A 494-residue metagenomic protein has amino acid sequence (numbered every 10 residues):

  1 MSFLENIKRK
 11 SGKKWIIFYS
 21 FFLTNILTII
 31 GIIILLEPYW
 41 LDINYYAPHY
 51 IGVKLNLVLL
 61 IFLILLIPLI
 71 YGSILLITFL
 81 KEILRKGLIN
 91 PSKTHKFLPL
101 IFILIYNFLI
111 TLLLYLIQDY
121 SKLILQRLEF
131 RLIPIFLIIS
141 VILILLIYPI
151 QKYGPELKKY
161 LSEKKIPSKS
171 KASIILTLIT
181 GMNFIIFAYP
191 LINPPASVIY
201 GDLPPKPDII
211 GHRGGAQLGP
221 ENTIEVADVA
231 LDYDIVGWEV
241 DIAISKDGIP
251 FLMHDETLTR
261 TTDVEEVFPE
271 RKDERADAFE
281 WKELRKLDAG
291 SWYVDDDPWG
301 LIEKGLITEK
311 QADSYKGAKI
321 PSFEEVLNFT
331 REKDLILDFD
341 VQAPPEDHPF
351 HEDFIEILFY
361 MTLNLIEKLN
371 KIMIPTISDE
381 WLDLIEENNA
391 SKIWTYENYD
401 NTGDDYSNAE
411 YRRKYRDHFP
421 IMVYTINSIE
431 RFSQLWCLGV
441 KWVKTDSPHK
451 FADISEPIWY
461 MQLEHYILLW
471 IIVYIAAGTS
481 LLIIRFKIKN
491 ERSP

Functional and structural regions predicted by a protein language model:
L4-L176, H254-D379, E491-S493: Metal-dependent phosphodiesterase/phospholipase catalytic core, i.e., the His/Asp/Glu-rich active-site region
I166-P194: Internal/C-terminal transmembrane anchor helices
L191-D247, F251-L252: Membrane-interface segments at or immediately adjacent to transmembrane helices that form the boundary between
H212, A230, D241, L284 (+5 more regions): Conserved, mostly hydrophobic/aromatic
K316, D340-Y411, F419-T425, K441-D446: Catalytic beta/alpha-barrel core
S428-V440: Catalytic cores of alpha/beta
I454-A476: Juxtamembrane/start-of-transmembrane alpha-helix segments at the extracytoplasmic/lumenal side of membrane anchors
T479-P494: Juxtamembrane interface at the cytosolic side of transmembrane helices
